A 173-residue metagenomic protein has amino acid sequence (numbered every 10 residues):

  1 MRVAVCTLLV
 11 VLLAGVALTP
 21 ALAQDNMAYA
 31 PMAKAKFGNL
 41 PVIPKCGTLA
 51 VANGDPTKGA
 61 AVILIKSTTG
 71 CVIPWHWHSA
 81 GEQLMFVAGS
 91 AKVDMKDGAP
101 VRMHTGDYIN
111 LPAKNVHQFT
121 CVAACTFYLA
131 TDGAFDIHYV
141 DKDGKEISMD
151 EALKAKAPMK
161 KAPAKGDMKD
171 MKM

Functional and structural regions predicted by a protein language model:
M1-A4: Positively charged n-region of N-terminal signal peptides that target proteins for export
T7-A17: Bacterial N-terminal signal peptides
A21-A61, G144-M173: A short, N-terminal "cap"/entry segment at the start of jelly-roll beta-barrel domains of the cupin/DSBH fold
D55-T57, A91, K96-K114: Short acidic-glycine-tyrosine-enriched beta hairpin
K58-H78, N110-A113: Conserved short histidine dyad/triad with adjacent acidic residue
T68-C71, H78-D97: Glycine- and acidic-residue-biased ligand/ion/polar-headgroup-sensing regions
I73-W75, V93-D94, L111, V116-V122: Short beta-strand His + acidic residue motifs that chelate non-heme Fe in jelly-roll/DSBH and cupin folds
H104, A113-I137: Ligand-binding loop in jelly-roll beta-barrel domains
